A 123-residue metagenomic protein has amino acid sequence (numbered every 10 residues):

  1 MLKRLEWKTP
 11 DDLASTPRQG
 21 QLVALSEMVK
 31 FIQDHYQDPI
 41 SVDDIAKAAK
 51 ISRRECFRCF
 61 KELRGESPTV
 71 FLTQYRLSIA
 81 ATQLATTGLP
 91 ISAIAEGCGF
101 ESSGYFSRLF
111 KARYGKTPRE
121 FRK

Functional and structural regions predicted by a protein language model:
M1-K30, E55-F57: An amphipathic alpha-helical interaction segment
M1-L5, H35, Y75, I79 (+2 more regions): Amphipathic alpha-helical segments in well-ordered regions
K30, D34, D38-D44, I51 (+2 more regions): Terminal helix-turn-helix DNA-binding modules in bacterial transcription factors
C56-F60, Y105-F106, F110: Short hydrophobic/aromatic patch on the recognition helix
